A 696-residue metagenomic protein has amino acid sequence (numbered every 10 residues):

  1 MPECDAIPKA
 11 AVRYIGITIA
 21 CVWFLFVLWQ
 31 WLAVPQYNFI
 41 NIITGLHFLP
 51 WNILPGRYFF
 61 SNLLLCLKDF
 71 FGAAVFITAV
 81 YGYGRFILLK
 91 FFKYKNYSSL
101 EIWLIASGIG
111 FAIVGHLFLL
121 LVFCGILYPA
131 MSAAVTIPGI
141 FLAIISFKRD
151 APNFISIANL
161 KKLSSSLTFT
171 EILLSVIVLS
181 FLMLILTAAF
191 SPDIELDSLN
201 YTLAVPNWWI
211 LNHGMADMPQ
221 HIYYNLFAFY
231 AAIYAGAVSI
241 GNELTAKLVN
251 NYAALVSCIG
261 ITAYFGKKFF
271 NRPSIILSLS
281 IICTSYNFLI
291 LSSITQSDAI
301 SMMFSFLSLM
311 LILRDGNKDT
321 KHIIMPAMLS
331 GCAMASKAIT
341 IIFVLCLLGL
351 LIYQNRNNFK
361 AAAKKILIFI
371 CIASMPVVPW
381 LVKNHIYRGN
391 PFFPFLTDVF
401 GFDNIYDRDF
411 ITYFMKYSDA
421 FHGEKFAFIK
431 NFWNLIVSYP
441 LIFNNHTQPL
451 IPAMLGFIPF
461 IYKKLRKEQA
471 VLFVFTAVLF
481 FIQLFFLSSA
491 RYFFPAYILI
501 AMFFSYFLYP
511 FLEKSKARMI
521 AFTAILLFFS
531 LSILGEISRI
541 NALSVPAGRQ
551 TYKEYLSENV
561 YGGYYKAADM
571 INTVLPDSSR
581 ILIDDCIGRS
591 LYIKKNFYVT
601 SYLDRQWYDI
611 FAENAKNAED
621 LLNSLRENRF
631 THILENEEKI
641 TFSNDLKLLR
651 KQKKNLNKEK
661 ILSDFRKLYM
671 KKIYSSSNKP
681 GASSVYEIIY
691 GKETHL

Functional and structural regions predicted by a protein language model:
P2-L163, Q483, L621: Membrane-embedded, hydrophobic transmembrane alpha-helices
C21-V27, G108, V176-S180, I276-C283 (+4 more regions): Transmembrane alpha-helix segments characteristic of polytopic inner-membrane glycan-assembly/cell-envelope
A79-F86, A254-G266, K430-K467, F473-A477: Hydrophobic, aromatic-rich transmembrane alpha-helices and their immediate juxtamembrane boundary segments
E171-I177, P273-L277, K321-S330, V344-L348 (+3 more regions): Signature aromatic-anchored transmembrane alpha helix within multi-pass, membrane-resident enzymes that catalyze glycan
D193-A204, A521, L527-M570, G588-R589: Membrane-proximal, lumen/periplasm-facing interface regions of secretory-pathway glyco- and lipid-modifying enzymes
T202, N207, D298-S301, A333-A338 (+4 more regions): Hydrophobic/aromatic-rich transmembrane helices and adjacent perimembrane loops
K267-K268, S308-I323: Membrane-interface transmembrane helices that cradle and orient dolichyl/undecaprenyl
V560-L603, H632-I640: Short periplasmic/luminal acceptor-recognition loop of GT-C membrane glycosyltransferases, typified by
